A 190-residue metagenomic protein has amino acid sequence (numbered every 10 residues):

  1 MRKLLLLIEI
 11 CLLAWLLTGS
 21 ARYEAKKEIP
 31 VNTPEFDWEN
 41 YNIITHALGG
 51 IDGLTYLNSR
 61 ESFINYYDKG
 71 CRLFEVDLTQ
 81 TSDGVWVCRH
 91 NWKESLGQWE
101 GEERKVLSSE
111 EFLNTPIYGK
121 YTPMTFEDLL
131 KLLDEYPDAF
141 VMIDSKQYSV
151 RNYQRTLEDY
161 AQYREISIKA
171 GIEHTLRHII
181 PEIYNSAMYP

Functional and structural regions predicted by a protein language model:
K3-P190: Phosphate-group recognition and catalysis centered on beta-loop-alpha active-site segments
